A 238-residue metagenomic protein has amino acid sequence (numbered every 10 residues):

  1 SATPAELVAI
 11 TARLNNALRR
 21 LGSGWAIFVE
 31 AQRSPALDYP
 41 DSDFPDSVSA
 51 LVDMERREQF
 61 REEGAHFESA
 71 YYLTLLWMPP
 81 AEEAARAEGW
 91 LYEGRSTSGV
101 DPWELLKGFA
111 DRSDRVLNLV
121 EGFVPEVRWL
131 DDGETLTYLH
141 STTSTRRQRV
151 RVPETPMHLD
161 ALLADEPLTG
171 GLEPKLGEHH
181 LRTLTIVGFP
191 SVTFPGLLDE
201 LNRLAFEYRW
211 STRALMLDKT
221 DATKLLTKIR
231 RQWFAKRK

Functional and structural regions predicted by a protein language model:
S1-K238: Extended, folded cores of ATP/NTP-driven motor/assembly subunits in large transport and secretion machines
